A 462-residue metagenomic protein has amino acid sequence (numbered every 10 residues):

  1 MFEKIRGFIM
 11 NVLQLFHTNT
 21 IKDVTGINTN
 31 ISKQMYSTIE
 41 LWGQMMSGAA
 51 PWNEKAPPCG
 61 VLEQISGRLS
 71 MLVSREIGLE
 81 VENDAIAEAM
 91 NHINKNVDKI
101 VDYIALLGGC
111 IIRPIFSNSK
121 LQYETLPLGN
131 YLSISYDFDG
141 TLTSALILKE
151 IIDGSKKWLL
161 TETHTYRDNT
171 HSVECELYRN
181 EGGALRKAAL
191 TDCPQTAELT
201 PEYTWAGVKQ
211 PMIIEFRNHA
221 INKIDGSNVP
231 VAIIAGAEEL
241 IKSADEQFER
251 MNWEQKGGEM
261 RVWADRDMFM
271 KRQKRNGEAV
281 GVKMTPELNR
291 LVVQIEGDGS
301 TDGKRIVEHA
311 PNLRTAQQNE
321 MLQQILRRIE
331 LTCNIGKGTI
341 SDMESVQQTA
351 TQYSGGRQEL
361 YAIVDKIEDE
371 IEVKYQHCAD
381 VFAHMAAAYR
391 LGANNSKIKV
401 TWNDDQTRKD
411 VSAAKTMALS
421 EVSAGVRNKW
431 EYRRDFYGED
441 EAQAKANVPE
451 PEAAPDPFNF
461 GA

Functional and structural regions predicted by a protein language model:
M1-T143, I152, G461-A462: Extended, helix-rich architectural segments
I21-T29, S117-L121, M268-E287, V346 (+2 more regions): Charge-rich, acidic-biased intrinsically disordered regions
M35-T38, G43-M45, Q318, K337-S341 (+3 more regions): Extended hydrophobic-aromatic, low-complexity segments
I93-G108, I112, K256, R314-K409: C-terminal amphipathic alpha-helical
I111-V231: Extended, regular secondary-structure scaffolds
I115-S117, K256-W263, T339-E344, S396 (+2 more regions): Short coil/turn segments at secondary-structure boundaries
A197-G355, V400, D405: Extended, charged amphipathic alpha-helical segments
M417-A462: Activation/maturation switch segments at domain boundaries
